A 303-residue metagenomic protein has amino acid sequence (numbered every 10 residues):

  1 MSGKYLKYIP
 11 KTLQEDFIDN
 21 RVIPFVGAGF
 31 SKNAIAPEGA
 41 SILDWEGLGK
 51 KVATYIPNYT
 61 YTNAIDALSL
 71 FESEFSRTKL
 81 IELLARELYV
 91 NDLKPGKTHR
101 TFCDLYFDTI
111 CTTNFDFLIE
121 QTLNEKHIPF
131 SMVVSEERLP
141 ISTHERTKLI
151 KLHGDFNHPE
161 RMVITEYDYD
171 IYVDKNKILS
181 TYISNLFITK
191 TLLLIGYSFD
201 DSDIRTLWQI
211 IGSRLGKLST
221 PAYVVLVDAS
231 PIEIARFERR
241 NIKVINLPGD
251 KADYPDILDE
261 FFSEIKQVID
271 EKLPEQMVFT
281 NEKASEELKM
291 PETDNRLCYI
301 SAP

Functional and structural regions predicted by a protein language model:
M1-C103, D108-C111, D116-H127: Gly/serine-rich nucleotide phosphate-binding loop at the start of the catalytic core of nucleotide/ADP-ribose-handling
M1-P24, F30-A34, G39, K97-R100 (+5 more regions): SIR2/sirtuin-family catalytic core signature
K4-Y8, D92-L93, M132-V134, V173-K177: Short gly/ser/thr-rich secondary-structure transition/capping motifs
V26, T112, H153, L226-D228 (+1 more regions): Short beta-strand/turn micro-motifs composed of small residues that flank or help shape donor/cofactor-binding pockets
G29, D116, H153, S198 (+1 more regions): Anionic group-transfer/hydrolysis microenvironments
E46, A53, P57-Y59, T78 (+5 more regions): Accessory terminal and edge-of-domain segments that mediate assembly/interaction and cofactor placement around
P159-L179: A short, charged helix-loop
N295-P303: Acidic, metal-ion-coordinating active-site neighborhood of RNase H-like domains and the RT-RNase H "connection"/linker
